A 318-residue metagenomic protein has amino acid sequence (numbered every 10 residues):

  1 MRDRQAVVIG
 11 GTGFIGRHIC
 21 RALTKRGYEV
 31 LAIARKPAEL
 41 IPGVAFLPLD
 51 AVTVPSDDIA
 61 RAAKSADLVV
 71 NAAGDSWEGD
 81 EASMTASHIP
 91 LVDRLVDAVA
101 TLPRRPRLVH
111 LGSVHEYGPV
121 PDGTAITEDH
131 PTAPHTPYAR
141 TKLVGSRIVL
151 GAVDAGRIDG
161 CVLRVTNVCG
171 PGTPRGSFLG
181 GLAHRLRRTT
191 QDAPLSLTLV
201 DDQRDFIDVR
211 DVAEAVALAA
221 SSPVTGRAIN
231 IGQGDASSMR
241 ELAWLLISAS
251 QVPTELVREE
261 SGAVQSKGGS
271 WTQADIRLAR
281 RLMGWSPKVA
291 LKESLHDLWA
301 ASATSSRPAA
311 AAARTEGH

Functional and structural regions predicted by a protein language model:
A6-R26: N-terminal Rossmann NAD(P)H-binding glycine-rich loop of SDR-like oxidoreductase domains
I33-P37: N-terminal Rossmann-fold cofactor-binding loop
A51-I89: NAD(P)H-binding glycine-rich loop region in Rossmannoid oxidoreductase-like domains and their noncatalytic homologs
A73, V109-G112, H135, R164-T166 (+2 more regions): Active-site beta-alpha turn of Rossmann-fold NAD(P)-dependent dehydrogenases/reductases
R94-P137: Conserved Rossmann-fold NAD(P)-dependent oxidoreductase catalytic core, especially the SDR/UDP-sugar
T141: Active-site helix of classical SDR
R147-R204, V209-R210, W244-A249: NAD(P)-dependent short-chain dehydrogenase/reductase
T189-T190, S196-H318: C-terminal substrate-binding subdomain of Rossmann-fold SDR/epimerase-dehydratase oxidoreductases
